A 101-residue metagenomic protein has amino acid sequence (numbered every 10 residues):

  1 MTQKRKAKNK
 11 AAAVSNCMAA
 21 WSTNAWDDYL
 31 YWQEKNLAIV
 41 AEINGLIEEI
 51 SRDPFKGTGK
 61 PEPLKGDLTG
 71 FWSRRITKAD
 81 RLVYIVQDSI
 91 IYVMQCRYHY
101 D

Functional and structural regions predicted by a protein language model:
M1-M18, D27, Y31-A41, T58 (+3 more regions): Enriched for short, Lys/Arg-rich terminal
V40-E48: PIN-domain endoribonuclease scaffold, especially VapC-family toxins
L46, K60-D67: Short secondary-structure junction/hinge motifs that connect adjacent elements
R52-D53: Blade/loop signatures of beta-propeller domains
